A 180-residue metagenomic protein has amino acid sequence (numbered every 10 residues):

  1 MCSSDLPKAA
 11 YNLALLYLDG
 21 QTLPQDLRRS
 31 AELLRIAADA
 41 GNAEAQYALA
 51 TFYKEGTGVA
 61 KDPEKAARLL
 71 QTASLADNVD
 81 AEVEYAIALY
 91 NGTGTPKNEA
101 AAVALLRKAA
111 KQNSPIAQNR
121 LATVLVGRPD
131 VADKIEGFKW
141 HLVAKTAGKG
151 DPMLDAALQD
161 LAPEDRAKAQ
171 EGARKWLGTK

Functional and structural regions predicted by a protein language model:
M1-S3: Short, small-residue-biased leader/transition segments that mark boundaries at the very start of proteins
K8, E44, D80, I116 (+1 more regions): Start-of-helix register in tetratricopeptide repeats
N12-D19, A48-E55, L69, E82-N91 (+4 more regions): Hydrophobic face of amphipathic alpha-helices that form TPR/SEL1-like repeat modules and related alpha-solenoid
L18-Q25, D39, Y53-K61, L75 (+4 more regions): Short coil/turn and helix-start
P24-L33, A60-L69, P96-L105, V131-K139: Structural signature of tandem alpha-helical TPR/SEL1-like repeats, specifically the intra-repeat loop/turn
I36-A37, T72-A73, K108-A109, V143-A144: Canonical positions in the second alpha-helix
K145-K180: Terminal, low-structured helical/coil segments at or just beyond the last alpha-helical repeat
